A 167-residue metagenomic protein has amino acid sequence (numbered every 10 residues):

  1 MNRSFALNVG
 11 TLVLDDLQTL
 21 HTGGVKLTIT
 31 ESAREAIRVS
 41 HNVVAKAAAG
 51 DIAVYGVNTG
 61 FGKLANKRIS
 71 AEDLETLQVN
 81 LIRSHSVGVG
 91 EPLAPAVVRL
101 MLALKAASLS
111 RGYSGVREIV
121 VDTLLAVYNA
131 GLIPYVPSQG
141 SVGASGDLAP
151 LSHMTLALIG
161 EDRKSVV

Functional and structural regions predicted by a protein language model:
M1-V167: Conserved, well-structured ligand/cofactor-binding cores
